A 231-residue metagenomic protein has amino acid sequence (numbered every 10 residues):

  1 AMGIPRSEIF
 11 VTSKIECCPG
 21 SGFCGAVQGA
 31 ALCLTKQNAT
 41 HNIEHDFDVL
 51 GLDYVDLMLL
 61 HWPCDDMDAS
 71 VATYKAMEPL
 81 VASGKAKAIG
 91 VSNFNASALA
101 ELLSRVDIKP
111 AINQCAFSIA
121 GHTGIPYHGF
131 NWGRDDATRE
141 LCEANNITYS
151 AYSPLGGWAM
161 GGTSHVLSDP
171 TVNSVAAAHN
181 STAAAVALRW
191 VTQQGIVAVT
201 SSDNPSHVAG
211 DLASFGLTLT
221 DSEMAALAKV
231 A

Functional and structural regions predicted by a protein language model:
A1-S13, P19, D53, A72-A76 (+2 more regions): N-terminal binding-site loop/beta-alpha segment at the start of enzyme catalytic domains that lines or forms
M2-E8, G22-C24, L60, K87 (+1 more regions): Lumenal/extracellular "mature" regions of secretory-pathway glycan-modifying transferases
R6-G20, M58-H61, Q114-F117: A short, structured active-site edge motif that brings together acidic residues
E8, L52-V55, A86, P110: Local beta-strand N-terminus motif with an aromatic residue
I15-N38, P63-D68: Active-site mouth loops of central-metabolism enzymes
C33-L50, S70, L99-A100, G133-D135: Short, acidic/polar
F47-M67: Active-site groove signature of glycoside hydrolases
W62-A231: Beta/alpha (TIM)-barrel catalytic core signal, keyed to glycine-rich beta->alpha loops juxtaposed to Asp/Glu that bind
